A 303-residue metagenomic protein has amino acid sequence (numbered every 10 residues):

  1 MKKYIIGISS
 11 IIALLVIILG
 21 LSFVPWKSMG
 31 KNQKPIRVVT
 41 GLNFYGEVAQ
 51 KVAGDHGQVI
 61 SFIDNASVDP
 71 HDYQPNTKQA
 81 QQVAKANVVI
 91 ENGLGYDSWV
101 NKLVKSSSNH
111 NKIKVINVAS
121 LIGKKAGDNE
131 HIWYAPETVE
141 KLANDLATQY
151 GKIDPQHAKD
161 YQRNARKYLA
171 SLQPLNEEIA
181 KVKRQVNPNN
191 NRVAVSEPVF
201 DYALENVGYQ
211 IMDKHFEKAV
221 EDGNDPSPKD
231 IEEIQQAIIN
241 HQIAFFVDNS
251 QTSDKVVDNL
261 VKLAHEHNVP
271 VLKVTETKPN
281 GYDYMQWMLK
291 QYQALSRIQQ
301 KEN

Functional and structural regions predicted by a protein language model:
K2-N303: Extracytoplasmic metal-acquisition and chelation regions
